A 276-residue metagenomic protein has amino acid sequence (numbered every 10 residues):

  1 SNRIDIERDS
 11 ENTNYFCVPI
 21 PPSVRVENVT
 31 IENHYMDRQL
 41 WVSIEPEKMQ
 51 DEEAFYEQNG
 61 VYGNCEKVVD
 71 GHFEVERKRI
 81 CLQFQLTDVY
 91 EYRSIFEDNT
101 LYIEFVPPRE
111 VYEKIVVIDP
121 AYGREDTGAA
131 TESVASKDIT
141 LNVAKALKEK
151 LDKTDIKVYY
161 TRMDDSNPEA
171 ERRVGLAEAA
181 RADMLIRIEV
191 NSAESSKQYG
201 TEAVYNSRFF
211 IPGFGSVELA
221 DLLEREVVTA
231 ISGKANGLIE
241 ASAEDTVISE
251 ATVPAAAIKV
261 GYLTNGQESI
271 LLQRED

Functional and structural regions predicted by a protein language model:
S1-V117, R124, A135, L147-E149 (+2 more regions): Short linear recognition/processing motifs and adjacent strand/loop elements at protein termini and domain edges
V29, I156-D164, I188, I231-E240: Surface-exposed patches in mature extracellular/periplasmic domains of secreted proteins
T100-L176, A180-M184, Y199, Y205-S207 (+2 more regions): Active-site histidine-acidic residue metal-binding/catalytic motifs, centered on HxH/HExxH-like signatures
G123-E125, M163-P168, V190-S195, F209-I211 (+3 more regions): Solvent-exposed loop/turn segments at secondary-structure junctions within structured extracellular/periplasmic domains
E169-A193, T229-G233, E244-T252: Active-site-adjacent loop/helix surface patches within enzyme catalytic domains that shape the substrate-binding cleft
E194, G237-D276: Active-site-adjacent mobile loop/cap segments within catalytic or ligand-binding domains
G215-A241: Active-site-adjacent substrate-binding region of metalloamidase/peptidase-like peptide-processing proteins
